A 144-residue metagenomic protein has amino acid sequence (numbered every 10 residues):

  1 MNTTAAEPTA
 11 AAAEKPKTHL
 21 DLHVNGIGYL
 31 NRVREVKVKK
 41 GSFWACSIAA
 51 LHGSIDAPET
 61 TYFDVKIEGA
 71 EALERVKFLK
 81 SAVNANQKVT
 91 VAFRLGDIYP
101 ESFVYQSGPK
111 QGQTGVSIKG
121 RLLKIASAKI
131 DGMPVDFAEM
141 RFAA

Functional and structural regions predicted by a protein language model:
N2-A144: Single-stranded nucleic acid-binding surfaces, predominantly the OB-fold ssDNA-binding core
